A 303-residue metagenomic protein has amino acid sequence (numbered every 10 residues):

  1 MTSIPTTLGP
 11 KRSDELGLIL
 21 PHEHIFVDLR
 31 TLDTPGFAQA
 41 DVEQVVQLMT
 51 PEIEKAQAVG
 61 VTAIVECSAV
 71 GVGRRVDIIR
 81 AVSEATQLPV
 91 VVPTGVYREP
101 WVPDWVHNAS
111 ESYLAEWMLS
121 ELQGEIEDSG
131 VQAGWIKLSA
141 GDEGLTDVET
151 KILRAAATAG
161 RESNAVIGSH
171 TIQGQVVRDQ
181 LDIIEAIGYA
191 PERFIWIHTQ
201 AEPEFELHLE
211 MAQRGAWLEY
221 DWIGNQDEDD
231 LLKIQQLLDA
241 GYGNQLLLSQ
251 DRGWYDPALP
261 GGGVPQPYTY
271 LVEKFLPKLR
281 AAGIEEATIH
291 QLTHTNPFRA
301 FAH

Functional and structural regions predicted by a protein language model:
M1-L32: Replace "His-x-His-based motif
T2-P10, T269-H303: Mid-to-C-terminal alpha-helical segments outside catalytic/metal-binding sites
G17-F26, T34-P89, S112-V131: Alpha-helical scaffold segments that flank or form the walls of functional sites
H22, I64, V96, G160 (+4 more regions): Divalent metal-coordination and catalytic microenvironments
L29-D33, V76, V177-I183, E204-M211 (+2 more regions): Histidine/acidic-residue-rich catalytic or RNA/ligand-binding cores of hydrolases and nuclease-related proteins
A81-E84, P89-S163, R214-W217, D221-G224: Active-site gating/metal-coordination segments in enzymes
Q87, S163-V166, E185-R193, E210-E219 (+1 more regions): Glycine-enriched alpha-helix->loop->beta-strand junction motifs that scaffold or abut catalytic
I167-G168, D221, Y242-P265, I289: Short acidic/histidine-rich active-site segments
